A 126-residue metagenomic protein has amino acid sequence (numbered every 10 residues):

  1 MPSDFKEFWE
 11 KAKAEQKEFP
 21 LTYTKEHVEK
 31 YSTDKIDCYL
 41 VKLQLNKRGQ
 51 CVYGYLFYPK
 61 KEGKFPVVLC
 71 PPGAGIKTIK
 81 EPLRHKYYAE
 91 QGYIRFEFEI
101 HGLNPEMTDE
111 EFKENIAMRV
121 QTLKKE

Functional and structural regions predicted by a protein language model:
M1-E15: N-terminal pre-domain segments of enzymes
F5, D37-Y39, V67: A generic secondary-structure signal marking the coil-to-beta-strand transition
A14-G63: N-terminal cap/lid segment of alpha/beta-hydrolase-fold proteins
R48-Q50, A74-K77: Short beta->alpha connector loops
Q50, L69, F98: Short glycine- and Lys/Arg-enriched binding-loop motifs that mark or flank ligand-binding interfaces
Y53, V68, E81-P82: Generic internal hydrophobic packing segments that stabilize the cores of diverse globular domains
K61, F65, C70-I76: Active-site glycine-rich loops that stabilize anionic/oxyanionic intermediates across multiple enzyme folds
I79-E126: Cap/lid segment of the alpha/beta-hydrolase catalytic domain
